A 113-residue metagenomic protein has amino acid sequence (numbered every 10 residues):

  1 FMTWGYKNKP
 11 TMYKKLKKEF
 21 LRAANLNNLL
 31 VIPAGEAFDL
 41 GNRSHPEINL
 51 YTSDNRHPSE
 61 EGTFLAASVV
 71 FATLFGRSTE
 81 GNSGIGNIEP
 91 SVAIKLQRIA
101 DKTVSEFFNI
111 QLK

Functional and structural regions predicted by a protein language model:
F1-K9: Surface-exposed cleft-lining segments at the edges of enzyme active sites
P10-T103: Catalytic His-Asp segment of secreted/periplasmic serine-dependent ester chemistry enzymes
K102-K113: Long, charge-rich low-complexity segments
